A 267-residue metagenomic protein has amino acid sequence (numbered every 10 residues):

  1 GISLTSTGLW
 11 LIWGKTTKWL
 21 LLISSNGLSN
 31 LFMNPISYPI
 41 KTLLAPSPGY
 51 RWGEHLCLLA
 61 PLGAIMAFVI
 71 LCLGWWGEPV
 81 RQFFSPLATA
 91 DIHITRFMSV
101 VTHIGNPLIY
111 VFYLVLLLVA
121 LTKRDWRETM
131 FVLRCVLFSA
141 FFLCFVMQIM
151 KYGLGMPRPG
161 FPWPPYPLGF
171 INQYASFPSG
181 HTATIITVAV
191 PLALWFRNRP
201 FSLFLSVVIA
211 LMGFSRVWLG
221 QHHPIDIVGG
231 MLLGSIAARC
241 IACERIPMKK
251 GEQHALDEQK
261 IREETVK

Functional and structural regions predicted by a protein language model:
T5, W13-K15, W19-Y113, K151-Y174: N-terminal transmembrane-helix/juxtamembrane module of multi-pass inner/ER membrane proteins
G8-G27, P164-K267: Membrane-embedded catalytic cores of phosphoryl/pyrophosphoryl-handling enzymes
G63, V136, A140-C144, M231 (+1 more regions): Alpha-helical transmembrane spans of integral membrane proteins, capturing the lipid-embedded, hydrophobic core of TM
M66-V69, F141-V146, V208-G220: Aromatic-anchored segments of alpha-helical transmembrane domains
R81, L118-V119, M147-G155, A193 (+1 more regions): Membrane-water interface at transmembrane helix exits
H93-I94, D125-F131, R197-L203: Membrane-helix interface segments
F112-K123, T187-A193: Hydrophobic, aromatic-rich transmembrane alpha-helices and their immediate juxtamembrane boundary segments
L118-V146: Interfacial segments of alpha-helical transmembrane regions
